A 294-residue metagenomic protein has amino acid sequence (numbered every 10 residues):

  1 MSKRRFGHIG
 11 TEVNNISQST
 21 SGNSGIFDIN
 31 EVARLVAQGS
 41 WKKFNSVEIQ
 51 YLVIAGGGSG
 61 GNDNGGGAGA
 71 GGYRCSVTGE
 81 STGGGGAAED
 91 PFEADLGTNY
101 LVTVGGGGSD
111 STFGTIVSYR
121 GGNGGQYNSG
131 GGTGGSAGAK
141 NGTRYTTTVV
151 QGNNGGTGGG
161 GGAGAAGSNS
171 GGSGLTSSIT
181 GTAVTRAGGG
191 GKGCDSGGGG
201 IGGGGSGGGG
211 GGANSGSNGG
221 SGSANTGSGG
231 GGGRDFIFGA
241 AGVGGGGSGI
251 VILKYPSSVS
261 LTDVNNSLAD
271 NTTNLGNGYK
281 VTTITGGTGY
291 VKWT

Functional and structural regions predicted by a protein language model:
S2-N30, E48-T294: Low-complexity, glycine/proline-biased repetitive segments and flexible coils/loops
L35-Q38, K42-N45: Large eukaryotic, non-enzymatic subunits of multiprotein complexes that serve as scaffolds/tethers, characterized by
